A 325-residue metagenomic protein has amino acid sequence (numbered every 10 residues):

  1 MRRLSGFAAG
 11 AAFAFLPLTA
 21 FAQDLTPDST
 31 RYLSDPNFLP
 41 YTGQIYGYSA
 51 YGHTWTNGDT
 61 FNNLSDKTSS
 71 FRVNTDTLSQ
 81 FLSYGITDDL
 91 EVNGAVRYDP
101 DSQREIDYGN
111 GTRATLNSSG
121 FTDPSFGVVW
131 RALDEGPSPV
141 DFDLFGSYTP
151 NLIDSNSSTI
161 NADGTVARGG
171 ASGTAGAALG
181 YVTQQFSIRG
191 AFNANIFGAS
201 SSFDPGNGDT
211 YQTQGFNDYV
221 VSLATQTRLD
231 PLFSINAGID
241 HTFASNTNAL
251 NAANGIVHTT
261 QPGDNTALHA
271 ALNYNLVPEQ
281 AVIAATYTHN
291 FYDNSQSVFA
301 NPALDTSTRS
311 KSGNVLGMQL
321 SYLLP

Functional and structural regions predicted by a protein language model:
A20-G58, D134-P137, P325: Outer-membrane beta-barrel biogenesis signature
I45, D89-G94, E135-P139, Q185-G190 (+2 more regions): Repeated loop/turn-to-beta-strand initiation elements of outer-membrane beta-barrel proteins
S49-Y51, Q80-Y84, G94, F126-W130 (+8 more regions): Residues on the lipid-exposed face of transmembrane beta-strands in outer-membrane beta-barrel proteins
Y51-N57, V96-S102, A132, Y148-D154 (+6 more regions): Transmembrane beta-strands of outer-membrane beta-barrel pores
G52-T77, D107, A114, T159-T165 (+2 more regions): Surface-exposed strand-loop-strand hairpins of Gram-negative outer-membrane beta-barrel proteins
G58-K67, N207-P325: Outer membrane beta-barrel transmembrane domains
R72-L78, T115-P124, V140, A167-G173 (+3 more regions): Residues that define the transmembrane beta-barrel architecture of outer-membrane proteins
D101-Q212: Outer-membrane pore/translocation modules
